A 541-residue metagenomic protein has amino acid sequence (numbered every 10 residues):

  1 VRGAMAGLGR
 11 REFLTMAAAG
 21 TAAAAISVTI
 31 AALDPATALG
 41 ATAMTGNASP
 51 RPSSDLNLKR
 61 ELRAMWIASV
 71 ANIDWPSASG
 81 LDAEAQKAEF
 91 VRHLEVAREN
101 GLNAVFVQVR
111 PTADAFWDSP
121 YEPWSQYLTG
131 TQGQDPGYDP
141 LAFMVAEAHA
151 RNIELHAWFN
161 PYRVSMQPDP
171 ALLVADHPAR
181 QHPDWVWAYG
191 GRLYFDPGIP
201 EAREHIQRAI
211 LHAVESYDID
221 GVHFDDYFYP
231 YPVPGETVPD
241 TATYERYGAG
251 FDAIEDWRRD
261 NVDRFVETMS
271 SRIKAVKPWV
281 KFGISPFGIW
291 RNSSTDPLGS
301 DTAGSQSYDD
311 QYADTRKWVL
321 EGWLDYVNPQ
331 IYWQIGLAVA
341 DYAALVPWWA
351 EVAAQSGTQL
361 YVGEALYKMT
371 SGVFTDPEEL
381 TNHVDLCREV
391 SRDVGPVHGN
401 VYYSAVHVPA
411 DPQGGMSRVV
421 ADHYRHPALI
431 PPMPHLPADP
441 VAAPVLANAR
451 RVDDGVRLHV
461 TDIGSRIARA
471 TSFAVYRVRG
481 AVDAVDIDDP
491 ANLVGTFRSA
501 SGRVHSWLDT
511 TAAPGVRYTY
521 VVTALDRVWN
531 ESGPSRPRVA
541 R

Functional and structural regions predicted by a protein language model:
V1-T21: N-terminal secretory signal peptides and thylakoid transit peptides that target proteins across membranes
N72-A85, Y162-H212: Active-site-adjacent "subsite" loops/lids of carbohydrate-active enzymes
A88-A113: Catalytic domains of carbohydrate-active enzymes, especially glycoside hydrolases
T315, Y326-G336, S356-M433: Substrate-binding cleft of secreted/luminal carbohydrate-active enzymes
D454-I467: Conserved aromatic anchor
A474-A513: Recognizes extended acidic, P/S/T-rich segments that occur within or adjacent to Ig-like beta-sandwich modules
A512-V528: Beta-strand-rich modules
R527-R541: Extracellular fibronectin type III
